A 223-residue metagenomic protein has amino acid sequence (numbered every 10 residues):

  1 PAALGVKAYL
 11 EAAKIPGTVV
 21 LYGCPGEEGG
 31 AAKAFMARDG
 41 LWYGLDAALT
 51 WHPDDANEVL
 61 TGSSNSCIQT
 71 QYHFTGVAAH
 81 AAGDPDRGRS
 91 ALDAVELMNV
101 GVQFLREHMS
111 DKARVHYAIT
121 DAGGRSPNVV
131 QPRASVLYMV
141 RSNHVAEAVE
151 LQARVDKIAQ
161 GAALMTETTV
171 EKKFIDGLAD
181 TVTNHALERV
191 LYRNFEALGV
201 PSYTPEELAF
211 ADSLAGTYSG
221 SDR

Functional and structural regions predicted by a protein language model:
P1-A3: DPxDG-like acidic metal-binding loop motif
V6-Y9, A13-Q131, R141: Histidine/acidic-residue-rich, glycine-tolerant segments that coordinate divalent metal ions
L92, E96-R223: Metal-dependent amide/peptide-bond hydrolase catalytic core, centered on the "pita-bread" metallohydrolase fold
